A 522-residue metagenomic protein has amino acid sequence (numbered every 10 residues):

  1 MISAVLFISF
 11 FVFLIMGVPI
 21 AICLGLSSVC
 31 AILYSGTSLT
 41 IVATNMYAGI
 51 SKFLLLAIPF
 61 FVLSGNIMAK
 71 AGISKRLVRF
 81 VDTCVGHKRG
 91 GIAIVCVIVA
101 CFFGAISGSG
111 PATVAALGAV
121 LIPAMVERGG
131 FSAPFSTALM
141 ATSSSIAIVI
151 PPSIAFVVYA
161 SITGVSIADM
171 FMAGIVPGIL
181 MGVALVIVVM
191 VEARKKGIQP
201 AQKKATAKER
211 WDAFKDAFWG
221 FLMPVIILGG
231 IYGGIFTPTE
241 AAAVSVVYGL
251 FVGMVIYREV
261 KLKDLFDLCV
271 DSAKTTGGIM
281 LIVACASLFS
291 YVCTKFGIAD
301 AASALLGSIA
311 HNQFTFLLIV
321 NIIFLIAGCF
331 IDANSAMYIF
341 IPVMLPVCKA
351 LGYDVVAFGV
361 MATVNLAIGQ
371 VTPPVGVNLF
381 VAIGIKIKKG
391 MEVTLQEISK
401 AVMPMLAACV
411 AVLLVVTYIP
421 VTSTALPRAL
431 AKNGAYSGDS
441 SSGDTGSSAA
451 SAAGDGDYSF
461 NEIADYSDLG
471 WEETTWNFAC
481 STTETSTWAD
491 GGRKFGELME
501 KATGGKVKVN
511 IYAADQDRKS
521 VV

Functional and structural regions predicted by a protein language model:
M1-S448: Alpha-helical transmembrane segments of multi-pass membrane transport proteins
G17, Y34, A69, A479-T487 (+1 more regions): A short N-terminal beta->alpha junction/helix N-cap motif
V97, A116, A479, Y512-A514: Structural motif
S144, G492, G496-E497: Short catalytic helix/loop segments, enriched in acidic residues and glycine and frequently bearing histidine
A431, A435-T475: Short, low-complexity disordered leader/linker segments with a strong preference for bacterial N-terminal type II
F460-D468, T475-K494, A514-Q516: Extracytoplasmic "Venus flytrap"
T475, L498-Q516: A local structural motif
V521: Conserved small/polar residues in nucleotide/adenosyl-binding loops
